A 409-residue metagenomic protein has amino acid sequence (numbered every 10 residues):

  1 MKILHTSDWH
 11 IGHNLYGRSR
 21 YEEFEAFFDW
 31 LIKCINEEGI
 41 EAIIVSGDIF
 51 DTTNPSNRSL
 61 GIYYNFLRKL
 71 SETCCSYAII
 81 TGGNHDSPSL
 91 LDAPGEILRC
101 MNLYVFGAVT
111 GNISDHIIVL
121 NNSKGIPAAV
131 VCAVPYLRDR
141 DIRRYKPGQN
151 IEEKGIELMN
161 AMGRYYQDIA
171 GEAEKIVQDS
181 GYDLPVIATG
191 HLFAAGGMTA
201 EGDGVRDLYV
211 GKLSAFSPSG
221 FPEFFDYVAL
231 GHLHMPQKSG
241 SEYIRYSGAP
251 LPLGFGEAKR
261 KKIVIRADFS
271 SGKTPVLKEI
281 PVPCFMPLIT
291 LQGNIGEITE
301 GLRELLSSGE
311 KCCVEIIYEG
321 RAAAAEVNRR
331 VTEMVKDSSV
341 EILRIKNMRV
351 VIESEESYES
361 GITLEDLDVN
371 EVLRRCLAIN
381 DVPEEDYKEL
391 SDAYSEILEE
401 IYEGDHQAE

Functional and structural regions predicted by a protein language model:
M1-R68, C75, E396, E400 (+2 more regions): N-terminal active-site segment of His-dependent metallophosphoesterases
T6-S7, I43-G47, Y77-N84, Y104-V109 (+3 more regions): Active-site neighborhood of phospho(di)ester-bond hydrolases with catalytic His/Asp-centered motifs
H10, I40-R58, C75-S89, A194-K212: Active-site neighborhood of divalent metal-dependent phosphoester/pyrophosphate hydrolases
L15-Y16, I49-F66, G82-G107, I118 (+1 more regions): Metal-dependent catalytic neighborhoods of phosphoester/phosphodiester hydrolases
E37, F269-E409: Accessory, non-catalytic peripheral segments of nucleic-acid enzymes
I97, M101-Y209: Conserved catalytic scaffold of divalent metal-dependent phosphoesterases
H116-A129, V134, I244-S308: Binuclear metal-dependent phosphoesterase catalytic core
A194-K273: Conserved beta-sheet core of the metallophosphoesterase superfamily
